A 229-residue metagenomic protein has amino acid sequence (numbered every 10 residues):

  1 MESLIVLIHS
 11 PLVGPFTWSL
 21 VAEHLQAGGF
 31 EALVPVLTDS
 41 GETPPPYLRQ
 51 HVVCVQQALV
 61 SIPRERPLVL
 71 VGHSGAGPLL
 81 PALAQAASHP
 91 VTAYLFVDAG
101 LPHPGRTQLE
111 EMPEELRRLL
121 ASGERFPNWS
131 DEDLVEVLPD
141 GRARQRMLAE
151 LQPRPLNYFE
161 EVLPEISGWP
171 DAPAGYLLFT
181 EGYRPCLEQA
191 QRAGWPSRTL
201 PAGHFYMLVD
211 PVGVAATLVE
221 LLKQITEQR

Functional and structural regions predicted by a protein language model:
E2-E42: Conserved HGGG/HGGXW glycine-rich cap/lid loop of the alpha/beta-hydrolase fold
I8-P11, H73-S74, A99, F179: Glycine-rich His-Gly loop
E31-V69, Q85, L109-E114: Active-site loop/oxyanion-hole signature of alpha/beta-hydrolase fold enzymes
L70-V71, Y94, Y176: Conserved alpha/beta-hydrolase fold motif
V71-L80: Gly/Ala-rich beta-loop-alpha elbow adjacent to hydrolase catalytic centers
Q85, H89-V91, L95-N128, Y158 (+2 more regions): Flexible "cap/lid" loop of the alpha/beta hydrolase fold
R117-L119, D131-Y206: Active-site oxyanion/phosphate-handling segment shared across diverse enzymes
R198-R229: Catalytic active-site module of serine/aspartate enzymes centered on a nucleophile-bearing elbow/loop
